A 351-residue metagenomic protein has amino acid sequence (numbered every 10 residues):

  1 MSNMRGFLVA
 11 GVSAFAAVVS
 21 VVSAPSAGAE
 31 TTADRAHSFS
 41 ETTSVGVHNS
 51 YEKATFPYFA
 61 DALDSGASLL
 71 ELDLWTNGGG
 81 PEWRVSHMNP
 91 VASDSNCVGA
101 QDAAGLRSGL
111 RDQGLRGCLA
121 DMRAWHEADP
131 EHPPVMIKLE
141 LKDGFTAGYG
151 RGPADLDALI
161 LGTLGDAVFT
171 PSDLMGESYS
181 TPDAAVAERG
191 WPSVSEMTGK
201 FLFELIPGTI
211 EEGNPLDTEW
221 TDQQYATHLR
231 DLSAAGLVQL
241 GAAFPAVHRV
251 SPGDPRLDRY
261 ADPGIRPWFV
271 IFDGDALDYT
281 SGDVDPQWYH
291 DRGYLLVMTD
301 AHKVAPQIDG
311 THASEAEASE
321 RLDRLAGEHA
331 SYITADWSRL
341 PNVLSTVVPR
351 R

Functional and structural regions predicted by a protein language model:
M1-A29: Secretory targeting and sorting signals
T31-R351: Catalytic cores of phosphodiester-bond hydrolases, prominently lipid phosphodiesterases
